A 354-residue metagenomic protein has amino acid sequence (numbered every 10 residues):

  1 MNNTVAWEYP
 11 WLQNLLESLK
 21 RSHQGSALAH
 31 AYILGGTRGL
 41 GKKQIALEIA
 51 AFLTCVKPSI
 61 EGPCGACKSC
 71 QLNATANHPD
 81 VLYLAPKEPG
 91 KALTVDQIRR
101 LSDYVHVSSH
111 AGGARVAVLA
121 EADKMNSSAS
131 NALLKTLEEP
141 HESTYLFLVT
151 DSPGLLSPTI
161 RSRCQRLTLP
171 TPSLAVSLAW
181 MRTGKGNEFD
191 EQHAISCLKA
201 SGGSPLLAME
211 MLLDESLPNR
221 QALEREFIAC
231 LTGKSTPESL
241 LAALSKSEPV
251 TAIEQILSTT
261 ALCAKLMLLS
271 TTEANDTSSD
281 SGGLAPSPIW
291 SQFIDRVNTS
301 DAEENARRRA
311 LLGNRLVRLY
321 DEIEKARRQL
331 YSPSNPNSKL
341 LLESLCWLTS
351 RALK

Functional and structural regions predicted by a protein language model:
M1-A51, I60, S69-L72, E142-T144 (+2 more regions): Charged, glycine-rich active-site and insertion segments that engage polyanionic ligands
E17-H23, T94-V116, K124, S128-K135: Conserved alpha-helical scaffold flanking the Walker A/P-loop in AAA+ ATPase domains
A27-L28, A74-P79, H110-G113, P140-S143: Short loop/turn elements that form and flank the Walker-type P-loop nucleotide-binding site in RecA-like NTPase cores
H30, I60-P63, N77, R115: Short metal-coordination and nucleic-acid-contact micro-motifs, chiefly zinc-binding Cys/His arrays
P63-L93, G154: AAA+/P-loop NTPase substrate/partner-engagement loops
K87-V95, A122, R166: Flexible beta-alpha connector loops of hexameric P-loop NTPases
A117-A120, L133, T144-T150: Structural recognition of the conserved hydrophobic beta-strand(s) that form the central parallel beta-sheet of P-loop
E121-M125, P153: Conserved Walker B
